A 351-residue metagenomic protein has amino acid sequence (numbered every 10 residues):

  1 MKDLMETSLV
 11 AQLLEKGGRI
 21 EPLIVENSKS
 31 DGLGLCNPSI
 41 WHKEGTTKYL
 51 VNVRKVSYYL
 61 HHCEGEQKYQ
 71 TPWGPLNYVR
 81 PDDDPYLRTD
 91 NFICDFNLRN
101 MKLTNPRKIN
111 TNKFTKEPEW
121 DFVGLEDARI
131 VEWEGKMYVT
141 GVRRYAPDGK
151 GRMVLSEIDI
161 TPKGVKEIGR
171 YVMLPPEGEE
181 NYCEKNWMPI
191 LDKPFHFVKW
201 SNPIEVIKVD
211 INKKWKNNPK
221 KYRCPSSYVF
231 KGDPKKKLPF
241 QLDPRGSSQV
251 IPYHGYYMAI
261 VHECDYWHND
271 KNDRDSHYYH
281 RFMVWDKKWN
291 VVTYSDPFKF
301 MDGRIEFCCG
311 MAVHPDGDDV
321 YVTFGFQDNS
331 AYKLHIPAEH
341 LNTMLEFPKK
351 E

Functional and structural regions predicted by a protein language model:
M1-G32, H42-W120, E132-L242, P252-G303 (+1 more regions): Beta-rich carbohydrate-recognition and catalytic domains
N37-S39, D127-R129, N186-M188, S247-Q249 (+1 more regions): Conserved beta-strand position repeated once per blade in WD40 beta-propeller domains
F300-V313: A conserved acidic, glycine/proline-rich C-terminal tail/linker
D318-D319: Noncatalytic modules at the cell exterior or secretory-pathway interfaces, chiefly beta-strand-rich lectin/adhesion
